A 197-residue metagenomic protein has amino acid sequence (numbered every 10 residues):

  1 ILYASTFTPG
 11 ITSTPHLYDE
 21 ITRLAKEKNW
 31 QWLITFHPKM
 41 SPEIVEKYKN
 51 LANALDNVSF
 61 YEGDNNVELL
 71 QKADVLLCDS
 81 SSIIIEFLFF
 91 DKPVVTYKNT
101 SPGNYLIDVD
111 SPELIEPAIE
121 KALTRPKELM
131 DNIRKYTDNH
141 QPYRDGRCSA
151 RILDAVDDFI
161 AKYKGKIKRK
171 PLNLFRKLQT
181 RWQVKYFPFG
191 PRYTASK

Functional and structural regions predicted by a protein language model:
I1-Y48, R144, C148-A150: Conserved catalytic-core segment of nucleotide-activated headgroup transferases in glycan assembly
A4, L51, C78, I85-E86 (+2 more regions): Catalytic cores of nucleotide-enabled group-transfer and carboxylate-activating enzymes in metabolic and assembly-line
T6-G10, P38-S41, S82-I83, T100-P102 (+2 more regions): Short, solvent-exposed loop/turn segments at secondary-structure junctions
E27-K28, L55, F90: Helix C-cap/helix->beta junction micro-motif
E46-E62: Nucleotide-activated donor-binding/catalytic signature segment of Leloir-type glycosyltransferases, i.e., the conserved
G63-L106: A donor-sugar binding/catalytic signature common to diverse glycosyltransferases and related nucleotide-sugar
P102-K121: Change "using UDP/GDP/dTDP sugars" to "using nucleotide sugars
P117, L123-K197: C-terminal amphipathic helix plus adjacent low-complexity, charged tail appended to glycosyltransferase catalytic
